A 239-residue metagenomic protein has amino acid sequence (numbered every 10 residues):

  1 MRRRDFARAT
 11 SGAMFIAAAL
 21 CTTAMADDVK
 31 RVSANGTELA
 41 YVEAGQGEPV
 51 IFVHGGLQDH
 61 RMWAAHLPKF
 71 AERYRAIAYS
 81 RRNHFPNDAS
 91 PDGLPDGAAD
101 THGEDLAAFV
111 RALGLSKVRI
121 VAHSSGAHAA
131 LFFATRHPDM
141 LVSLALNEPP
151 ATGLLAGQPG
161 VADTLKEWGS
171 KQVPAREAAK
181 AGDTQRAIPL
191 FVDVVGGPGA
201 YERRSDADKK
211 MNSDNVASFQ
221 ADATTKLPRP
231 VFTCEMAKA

Functional and structural regions predicted by a protein language model:
M1-V50, R73-Y74: Alpha/beta-hydrolase fold catalytic core
R31-N35, Q58, D222-P230: Short gly/ser/thr-rich secondary-structure transition/capping motifs
A34-D92, F109: Conserved HGGG/HGGXW glycine-rich cap/lid loop of the alpha/beta-hydrolase fold
I77-V121, S125: Active-site loop/oxyanion-hole signature of alpha/beta-hydrolase fold enzymes
S116-L155: Conserved hydrolase catalytic core segment
G153-D208, A223-K226: Helix-rich cap/lid subdomain of alpha/beta-hydrolase
A207-A239: Conserved serine/cysteine hydrolase catalytic core
